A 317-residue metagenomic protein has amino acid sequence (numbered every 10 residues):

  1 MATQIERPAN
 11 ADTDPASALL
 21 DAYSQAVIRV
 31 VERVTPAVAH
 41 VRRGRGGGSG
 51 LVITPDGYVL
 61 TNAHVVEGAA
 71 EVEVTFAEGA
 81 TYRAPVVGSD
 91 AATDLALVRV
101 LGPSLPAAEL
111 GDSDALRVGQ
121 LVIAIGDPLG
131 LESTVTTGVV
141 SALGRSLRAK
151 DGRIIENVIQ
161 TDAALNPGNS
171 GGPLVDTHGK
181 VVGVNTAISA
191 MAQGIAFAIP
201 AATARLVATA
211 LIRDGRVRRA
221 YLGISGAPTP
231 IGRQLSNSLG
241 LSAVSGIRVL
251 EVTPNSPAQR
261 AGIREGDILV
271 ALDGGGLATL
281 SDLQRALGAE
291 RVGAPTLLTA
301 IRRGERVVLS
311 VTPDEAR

Functional and structural regions predicted by a protein language model:
M1-S245, P254, S281, G288 (+2 more regions): Serine-dependent protease modules
T209-R218, R260-R264, V270-G276, S281-R317: PDZ-domain C-terminal substructure recognizer with occasional recognition of PDZ-binding tails
L250-V252, I301: Generic beta-strand/beta-sheet core signal
